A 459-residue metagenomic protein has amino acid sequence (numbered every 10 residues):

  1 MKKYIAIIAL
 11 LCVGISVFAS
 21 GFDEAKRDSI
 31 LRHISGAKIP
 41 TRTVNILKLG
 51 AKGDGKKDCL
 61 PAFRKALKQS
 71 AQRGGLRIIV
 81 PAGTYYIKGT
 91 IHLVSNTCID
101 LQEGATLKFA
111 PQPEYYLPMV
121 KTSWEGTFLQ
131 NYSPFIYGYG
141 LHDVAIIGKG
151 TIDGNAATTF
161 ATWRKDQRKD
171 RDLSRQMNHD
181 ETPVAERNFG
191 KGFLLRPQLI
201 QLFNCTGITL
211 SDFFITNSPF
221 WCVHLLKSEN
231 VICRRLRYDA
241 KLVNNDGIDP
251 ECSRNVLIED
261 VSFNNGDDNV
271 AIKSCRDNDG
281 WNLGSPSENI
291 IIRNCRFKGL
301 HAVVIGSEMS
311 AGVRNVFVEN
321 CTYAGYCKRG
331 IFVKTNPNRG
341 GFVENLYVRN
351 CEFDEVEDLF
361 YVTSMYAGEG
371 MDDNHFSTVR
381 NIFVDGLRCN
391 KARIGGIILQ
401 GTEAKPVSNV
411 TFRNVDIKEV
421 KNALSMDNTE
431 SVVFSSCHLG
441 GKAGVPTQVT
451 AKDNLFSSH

Functional and structural regions predicted by a protein language model:
M1-D23: Bacterial Sec-dependent N-terminal signal peptides
F18-H459: Extracellular/periplasmic carbohydrate-active domains that bind, remodel, or depolymerize complex polysaccharides
